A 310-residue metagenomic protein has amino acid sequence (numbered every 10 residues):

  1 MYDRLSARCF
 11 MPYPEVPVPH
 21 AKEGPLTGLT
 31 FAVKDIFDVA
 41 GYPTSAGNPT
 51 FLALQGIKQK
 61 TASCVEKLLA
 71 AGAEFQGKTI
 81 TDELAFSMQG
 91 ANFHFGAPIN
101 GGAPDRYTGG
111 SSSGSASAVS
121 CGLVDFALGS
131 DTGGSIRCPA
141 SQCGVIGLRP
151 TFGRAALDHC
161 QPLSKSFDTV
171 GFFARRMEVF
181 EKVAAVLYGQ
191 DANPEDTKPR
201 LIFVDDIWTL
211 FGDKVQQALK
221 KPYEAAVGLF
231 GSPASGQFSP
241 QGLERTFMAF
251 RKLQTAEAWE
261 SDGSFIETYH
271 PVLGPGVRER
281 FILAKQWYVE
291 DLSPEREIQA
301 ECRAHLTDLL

Functional and structural regions predicted by a protein language model:
M1-L26, G189-L310: Amidase signature
M1-V124: Gly/Ser-rich catalytic/binding loops embedded in alpha/beta enzyme cores
T44, S87-G90, R137-Q142, C160 (+1 more regions): Short acidic, glycine/serine/threonine-rich loops at helix termini
F51-G56, D168-R175, K285: Short, well-ordered beta-strand elements within core beta-sheets of diverse protein domains
T81, T132, S239: Residue-level "edge-of-site" marker
E83-A85, S135-I136, L243: Generic structural signal for helix capping and beta-alpha/helix-loop junctions
F93-G96, G144-G147, L253: Short, hinge-like loop/turn segments at secondary-structure boundaries
V119-S120, D125-V204: Fold-level recognition of mixed alpha/beta catalytic cores in primary-metabolism enzymes, strongest
